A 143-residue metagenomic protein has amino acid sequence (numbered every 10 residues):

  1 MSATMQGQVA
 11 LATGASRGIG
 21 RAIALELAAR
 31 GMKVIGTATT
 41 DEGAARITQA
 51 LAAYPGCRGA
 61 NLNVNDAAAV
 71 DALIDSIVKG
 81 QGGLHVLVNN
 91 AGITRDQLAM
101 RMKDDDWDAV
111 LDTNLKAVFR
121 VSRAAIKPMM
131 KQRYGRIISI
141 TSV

Functional and structural regions predicted by a protein language model:
V9, S16-R17: Conserved glycine-rich cofactor-binding loop
R30-R46: Conserved glycine-rich Rossmann-like NAD(P)H-binding loop of the short-chain dehydrogenase/reductase
T48, A52, R58-N61, A67-G82: Conserved amphipathic alpha-helix within the SDR
N90-R95: Conserved NAD(P)H cofactor-binding loop of Rossmann-fold oxidoreductase domains
L98-A99, D106-L111: Substrate-binding pocket helix/loop in short-chain dehydrogenase/reductase
S122-R123: A short, exposed helix-loop element centered on a Lys and neighboring polar residues
S142: Residue(s) in the substrate-gating loop at a strand-loop-helix junction that position the organic substrate next
